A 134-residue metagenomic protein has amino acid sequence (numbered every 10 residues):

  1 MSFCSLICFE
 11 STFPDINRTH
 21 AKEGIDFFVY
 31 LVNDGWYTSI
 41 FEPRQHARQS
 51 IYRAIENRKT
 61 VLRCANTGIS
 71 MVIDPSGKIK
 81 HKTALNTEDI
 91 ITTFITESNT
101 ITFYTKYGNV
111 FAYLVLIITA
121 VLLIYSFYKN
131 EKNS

Functional and structural regions predicted by a protein language model:
M1-S134: Solvent-exposed soluble domains appended to multi-pass membrane proteins
